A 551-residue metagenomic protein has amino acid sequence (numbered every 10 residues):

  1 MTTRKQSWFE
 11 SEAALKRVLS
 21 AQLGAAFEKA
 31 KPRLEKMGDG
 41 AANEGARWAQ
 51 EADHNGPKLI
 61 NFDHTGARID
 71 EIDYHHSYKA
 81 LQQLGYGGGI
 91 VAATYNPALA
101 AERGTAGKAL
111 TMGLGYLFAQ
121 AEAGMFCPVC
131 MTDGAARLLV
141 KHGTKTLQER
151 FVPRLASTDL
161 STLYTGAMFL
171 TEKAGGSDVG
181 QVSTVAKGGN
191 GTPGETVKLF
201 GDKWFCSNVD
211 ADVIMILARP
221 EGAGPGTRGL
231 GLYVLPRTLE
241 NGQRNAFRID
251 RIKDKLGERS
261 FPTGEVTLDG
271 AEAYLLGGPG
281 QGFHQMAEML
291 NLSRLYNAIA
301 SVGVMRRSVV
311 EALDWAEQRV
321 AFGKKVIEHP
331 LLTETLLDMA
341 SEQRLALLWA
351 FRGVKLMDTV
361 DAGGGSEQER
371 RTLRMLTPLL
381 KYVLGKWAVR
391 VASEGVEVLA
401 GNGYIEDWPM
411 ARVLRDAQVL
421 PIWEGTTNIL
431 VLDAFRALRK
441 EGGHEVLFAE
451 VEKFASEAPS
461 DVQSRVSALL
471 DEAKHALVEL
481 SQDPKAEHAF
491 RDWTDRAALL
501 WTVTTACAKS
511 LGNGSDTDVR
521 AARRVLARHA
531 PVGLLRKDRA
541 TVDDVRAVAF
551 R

Functional and structural regions predicted by a protein language model:
M1-G104, R465: Extended, charge-enriched "interface" segments that sit outside catalytic cores
Q6, A13, V18-Q50, R374-K453 (+1 more regions): Alpha-helix capping/hinge segments and adjacent helical runs
R68-T162, S207-V209, W423, G514 (+1 more regions): Internal helix-loop-helix
R103, N241-A246, D250, K255 (+3 more regions): A glycine-rich, basic-preceded beta-loop-alpha segment at the flavin cofactor/substrate interface of flavin-utilizing
A167-V213, R370-K386, R390-E406, Q482-A486: Flexible, glycine/threonine-enriched loop-and-boundary segments that flank and lead into catalytic domains of large
E195-A246: A short core secondary-structure module
R344-K381, V478-F490, A508-G512: C-terminal helix-coil-helix/basic helical segment that borders enzyme active sites and/or dimer interfaces and provides
K453-R551: C-terminal amphipathic alpha-helical interaction region
